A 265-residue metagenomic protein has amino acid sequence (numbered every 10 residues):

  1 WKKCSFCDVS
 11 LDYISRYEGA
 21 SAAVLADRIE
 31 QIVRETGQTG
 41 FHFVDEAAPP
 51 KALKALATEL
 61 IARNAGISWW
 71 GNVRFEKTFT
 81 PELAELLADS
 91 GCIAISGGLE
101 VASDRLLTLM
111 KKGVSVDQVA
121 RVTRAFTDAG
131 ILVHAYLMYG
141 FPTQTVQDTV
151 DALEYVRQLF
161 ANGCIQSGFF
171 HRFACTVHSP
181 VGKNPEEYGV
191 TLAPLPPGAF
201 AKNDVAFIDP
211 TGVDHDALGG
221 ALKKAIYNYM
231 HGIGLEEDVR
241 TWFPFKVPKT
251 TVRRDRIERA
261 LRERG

Functional and structural regions predicted by a protein language model:
W1-S21: Canonical Radical SAM [4Fe-4S] cluster-binding loop centered on the CxxxCxxC motif and its immediate flanking residues
K2, L53, R105, L109-M110 (+2 more regions): Flexible glycine/acidic-rich beta-alpha junction loops that bind and position SAM and/or redox cofactors in anaerobic
A26-L132, F141: Conserved SAM/AdoMet-binding glycine-rich loop
E35-T36, S90, R121-V133, L159-C164 (+1 more regions): A structural motif corresponding to the C-terminal end of an alpha-helix and its immediate exit/capping segment
T39, S68, H134, G163-F170: Acidic/polar loop patches that form or flank catalytic/metal-binding clefts of enzymes that bind anionic ligands
E46-P50, R74, F169-V177, V247: A glycine-rich phosphate-binding loop feature that marks nucleotide/adenosyl-phosphate handling sites
E82-A84, T143-Q158: Catalytic cores of alpha/beta
N203-G265: Radical SAM enzyme core and accessory elements
